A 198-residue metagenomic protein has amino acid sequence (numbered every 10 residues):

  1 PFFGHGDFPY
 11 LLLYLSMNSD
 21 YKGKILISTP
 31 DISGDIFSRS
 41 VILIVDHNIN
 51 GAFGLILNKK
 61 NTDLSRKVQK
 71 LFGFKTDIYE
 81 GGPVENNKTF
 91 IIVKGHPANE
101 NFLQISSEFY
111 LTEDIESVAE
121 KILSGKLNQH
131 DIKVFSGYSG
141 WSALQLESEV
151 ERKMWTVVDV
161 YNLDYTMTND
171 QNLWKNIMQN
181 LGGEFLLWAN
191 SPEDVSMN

Functional and structural regions predicted by a protein language model:
P1-S16: N-terminal amphipathic/basic-hydrophobic helices that include classical n-h-c signal peptides and signal-anchor
M17-F135, S139-N198: A short aromatic-anchored loop/beta-hairpin motif
